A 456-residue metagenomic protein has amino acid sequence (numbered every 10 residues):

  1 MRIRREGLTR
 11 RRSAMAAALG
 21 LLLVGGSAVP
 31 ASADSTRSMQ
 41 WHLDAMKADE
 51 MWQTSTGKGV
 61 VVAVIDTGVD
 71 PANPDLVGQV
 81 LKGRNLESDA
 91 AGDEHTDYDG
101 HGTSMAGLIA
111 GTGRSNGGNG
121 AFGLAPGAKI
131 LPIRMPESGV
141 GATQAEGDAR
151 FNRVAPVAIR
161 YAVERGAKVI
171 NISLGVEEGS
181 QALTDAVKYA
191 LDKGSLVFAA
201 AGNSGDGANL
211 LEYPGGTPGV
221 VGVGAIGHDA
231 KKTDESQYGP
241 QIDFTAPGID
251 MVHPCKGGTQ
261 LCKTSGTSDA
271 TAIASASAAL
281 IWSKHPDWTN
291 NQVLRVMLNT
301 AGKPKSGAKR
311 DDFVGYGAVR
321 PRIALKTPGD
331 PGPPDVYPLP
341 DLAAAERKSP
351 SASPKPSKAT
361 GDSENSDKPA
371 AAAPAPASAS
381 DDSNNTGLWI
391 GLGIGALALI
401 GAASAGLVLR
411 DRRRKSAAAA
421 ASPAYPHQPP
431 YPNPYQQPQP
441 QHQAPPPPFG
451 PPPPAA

Functional and structural regions predicted by a protein language model:
R2-G7, R12-G59, P74-D75: Protease zymogen maturation seam
V24-M39, S378-L388, L407-S416: C-terminal region of N-terminal signal peptides and the immediate post-cleavage residues of exported proteins
W52-V62, V69-K82, D93-D148, Y238-Q241 (+1 more regions): Subtilisin-like serine protease catalytic core
A106-L108, M135, I249-V319: Hydrolase catalytic cores
S138-Y213, Q260, S265, D269: Substrate-binding/access-modulating region of protease and related hydrolase catalytic domains
T143, A200-G219, G224-Q241, H253-G266 (+1 more regions): Active-site-adjacent substrate-recognition loops and nearby beta-strands within hydrolase catalytic domains
D287-S380, T386-G387, I400: C-terminal subdomain of the subtilisin-like protease fold in secreted/lumenal serine endopeptidases
R412-A456: Intrinsically disordered, low-complexity Pro/Gly-rich regions
